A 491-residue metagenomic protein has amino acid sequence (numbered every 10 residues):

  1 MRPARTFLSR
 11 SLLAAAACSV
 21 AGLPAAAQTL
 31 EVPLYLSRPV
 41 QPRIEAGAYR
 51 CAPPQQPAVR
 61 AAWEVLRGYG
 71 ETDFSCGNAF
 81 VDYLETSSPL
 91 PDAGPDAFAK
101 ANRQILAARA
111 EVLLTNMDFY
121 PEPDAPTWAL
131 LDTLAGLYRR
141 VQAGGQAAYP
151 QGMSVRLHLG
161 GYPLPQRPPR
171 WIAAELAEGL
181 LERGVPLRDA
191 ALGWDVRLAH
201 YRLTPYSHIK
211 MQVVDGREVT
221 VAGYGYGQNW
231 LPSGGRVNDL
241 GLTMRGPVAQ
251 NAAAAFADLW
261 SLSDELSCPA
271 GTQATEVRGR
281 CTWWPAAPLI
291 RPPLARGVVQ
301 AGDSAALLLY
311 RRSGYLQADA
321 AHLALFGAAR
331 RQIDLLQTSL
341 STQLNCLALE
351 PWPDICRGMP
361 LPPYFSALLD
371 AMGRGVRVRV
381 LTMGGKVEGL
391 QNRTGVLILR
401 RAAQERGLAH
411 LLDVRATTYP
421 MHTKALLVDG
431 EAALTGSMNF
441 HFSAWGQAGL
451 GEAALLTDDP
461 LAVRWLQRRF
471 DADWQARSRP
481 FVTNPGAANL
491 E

Functional and structural regions predicted by a protein language model:
M1-L12: Bacterial N-terminal signal peptides that target proteins for export
S11-G22: Bacterial N-terminal signal peptides
A27-E491: Charged, low-complexity intrinsically disordered terminal segments
